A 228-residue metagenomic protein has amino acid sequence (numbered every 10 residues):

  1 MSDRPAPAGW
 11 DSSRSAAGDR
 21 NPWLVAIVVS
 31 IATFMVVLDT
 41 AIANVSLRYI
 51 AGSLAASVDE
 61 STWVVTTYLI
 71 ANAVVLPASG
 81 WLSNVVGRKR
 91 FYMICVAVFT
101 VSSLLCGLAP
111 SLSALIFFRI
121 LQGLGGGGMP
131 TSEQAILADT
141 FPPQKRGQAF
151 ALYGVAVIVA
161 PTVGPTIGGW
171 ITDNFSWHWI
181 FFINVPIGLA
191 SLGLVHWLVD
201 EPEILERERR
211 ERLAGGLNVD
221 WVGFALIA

Functional and structural regions predicted by a protein language model:
M1-L38, G52: Cytosolic juxtamembrane N-terminal segment immediately preceding the first transmembrane helix of multi-pass
A41, L69-P77, G127, P161-T162: Residue-level signature of mid-helix packing/kink "hotspots" within the transmembrane helices of 12-pass Major
S46-V75, L112-F117: Extracellular/periplasmic helix-loop-helix junction of adjacent transmembrane segments in MFS-like secondary
I50-A51, L82-S83, I167-F175: Interfacial helix-cap and linker-helix signal at transmembrane-aqueous boundaries of multi-pass secondary transporters
S53-A55, G87, L108-A114, P142 (+1 more regions): Helix-breaking motifs and short loop linkers at transmembrane-helix boundaries and internal kinks in secondary membrane
V74-S113: Conserved MFS/SLC helix-loop-helix module at the cytosolic interface between two early adjacent transmembrane helices
L121-V155: Cytoplasmic helix-loop-helix junction between adjacent transmembrane helices in 12-TM secondary transporters
D173-A228: Hydrophobic transmembrane-helix bundles of small-molecule transporters
